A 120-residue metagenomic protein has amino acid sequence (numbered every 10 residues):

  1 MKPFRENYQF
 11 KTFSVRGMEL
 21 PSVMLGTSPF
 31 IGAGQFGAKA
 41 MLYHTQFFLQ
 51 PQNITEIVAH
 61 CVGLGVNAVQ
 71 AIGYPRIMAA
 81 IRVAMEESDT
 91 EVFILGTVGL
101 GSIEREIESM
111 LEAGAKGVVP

Functional and structural regions predicted by a protein language model:
M1-E87: N-terminal binding-site loop/beta-alpha segment at the start of enzyme catalytic domains that lines or forms
F93-P120: Conserved anion-binding
